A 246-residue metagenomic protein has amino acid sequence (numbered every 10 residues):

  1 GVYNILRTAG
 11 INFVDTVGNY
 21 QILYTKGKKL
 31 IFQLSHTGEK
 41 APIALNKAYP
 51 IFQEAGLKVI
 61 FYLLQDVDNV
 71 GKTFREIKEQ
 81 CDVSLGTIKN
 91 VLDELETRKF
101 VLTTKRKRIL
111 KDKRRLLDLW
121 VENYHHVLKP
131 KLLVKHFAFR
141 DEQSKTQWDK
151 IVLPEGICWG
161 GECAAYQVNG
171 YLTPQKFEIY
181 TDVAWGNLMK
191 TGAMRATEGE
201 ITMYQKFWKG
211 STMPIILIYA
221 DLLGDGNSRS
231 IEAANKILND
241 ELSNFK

Functional and structural regions predicted by a protein language model:
G1-G27, H125-K246: Long, low-complexity, charge-rich intrinsically disordered regions
L6, L45-K47, I88, L119-V121: Short hydrophobic/aromatic-rich motifs at helix boundaries and adjacent loops
A9, T16, T37-A41, K58-D66 (+1 more regions): Mid-sequence acidic-hydrophobic segments that form the walls of catalytic/ligand-binding cavities or oligomerization
T25-Q33, K99, L116: Short secondary-structure transition/capping segments
I31-I60: Short alpha-helical segments that sit at the start of domains
K40-P42, I109, D118, Y124 (+2 more regions): Residues in flexible loops and secondary-structure boundaries
A55-D118: Loop-centered beta-sheet repeat module
L92-V152: Accessory nucleic acid-recognition modules appended to NTPase machines
